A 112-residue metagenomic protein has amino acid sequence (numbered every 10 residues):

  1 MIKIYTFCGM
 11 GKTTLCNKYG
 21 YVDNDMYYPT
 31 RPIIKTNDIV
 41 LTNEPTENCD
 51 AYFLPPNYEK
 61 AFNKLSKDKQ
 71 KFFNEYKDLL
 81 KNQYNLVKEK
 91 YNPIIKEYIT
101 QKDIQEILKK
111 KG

Functional and structural regions predicted by a protein language model:
M1-Y19: Glycine-rich phosphate-binding P-loop
K3-G9, V40-T42, Y52-F53: Ordered hydrophobic segments in well-structured contexts
N17-N48: Conserved substrate/cofactor phosphate-moiety recognition/catalytic segment in nucleotide-dependent phosphotransferases
N43-G112: Replace "adjacent to P-loop NTPase cores in ATP/GTP-dependent enzymes" with "adjacent to NTP-binding cores
